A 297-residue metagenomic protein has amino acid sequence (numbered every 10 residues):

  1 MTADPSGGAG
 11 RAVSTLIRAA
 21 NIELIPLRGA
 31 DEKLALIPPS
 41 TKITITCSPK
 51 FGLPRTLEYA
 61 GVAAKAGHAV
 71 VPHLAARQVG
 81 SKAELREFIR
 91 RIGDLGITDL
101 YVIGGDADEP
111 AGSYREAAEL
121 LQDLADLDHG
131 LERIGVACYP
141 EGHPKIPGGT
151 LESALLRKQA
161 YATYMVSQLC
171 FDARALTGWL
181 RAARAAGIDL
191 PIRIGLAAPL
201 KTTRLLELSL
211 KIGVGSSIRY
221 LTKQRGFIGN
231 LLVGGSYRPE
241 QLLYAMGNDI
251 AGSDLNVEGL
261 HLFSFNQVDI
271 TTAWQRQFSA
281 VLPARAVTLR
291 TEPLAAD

Functional and structural regions predicted by a protein language model:
T2-T150: Active-site beta->alpha loop and helix N-cap motifs at the rims of alpha/beta catalytic domains
I22-P26, S113-Y139, D189-A251, N266 (+1 more regions): Active-site pocket-lining/capping segments in soluble small-molecule metabolic enzymes
D31-L34, L57-G61, L85-R90, A118-A125 (+4 more regions): Generic structural signal for well-ordered alpha-helices, preferentially at hydrophobic/aromatic core positions
P72, K158-Y161, I194, M246 (+1 more regions): Conserved, mostly hydrophobic/aromatic
V79-A83, D108-E116, S167-L180, T202 (+1 more regions): Active-site glycine- and acidic-residue-rich loops that bind and position anionic ligands or nucleotide-like cofactors
G93, K158-Q159, R184: Non-catalytic positions within long, well-ordered alpha-helices that form the structural scaffold/packing of enzyme
K145-M165, A175: Active-site glycine-rich loop that binds ribose-phosphate moieties when present
K158, L255-A273: Charge-patterned, long linear interaction tracts outside catalytic cores
